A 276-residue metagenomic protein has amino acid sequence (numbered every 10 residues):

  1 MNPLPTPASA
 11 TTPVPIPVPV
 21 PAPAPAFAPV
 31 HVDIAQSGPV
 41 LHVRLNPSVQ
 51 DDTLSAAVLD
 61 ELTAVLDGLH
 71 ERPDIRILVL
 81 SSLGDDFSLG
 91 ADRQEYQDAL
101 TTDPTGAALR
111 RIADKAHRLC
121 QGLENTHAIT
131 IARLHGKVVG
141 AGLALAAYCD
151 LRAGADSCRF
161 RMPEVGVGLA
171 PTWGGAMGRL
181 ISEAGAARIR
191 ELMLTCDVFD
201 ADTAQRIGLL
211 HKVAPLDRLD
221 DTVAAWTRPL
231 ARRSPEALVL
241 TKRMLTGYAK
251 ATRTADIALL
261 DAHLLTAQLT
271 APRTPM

Functional and structural regions predicted by a protein language model:
M1-L83: Conserved CoA-thioester-binding segment of acyl-CoA-metabolizing enzymes
M1-P7, P13, P19-G38, C196 (+4 more regions): C-terminal alpha-helix plus adjacent terminal tail
V43, P47, L62, L80 (+5 more regions): Terminal peptide-recognition signature
S82-R118, G168, T252: Glycine- (often His-adjacent) and acidic-residue-rich active-site loop that binds/positions the CoA thioester
L119, L123, V139-M193, T222 (+1 more regions): CoA-thioester-processing core
A128-G136: A short, small-residue-rich loop immediately preceding and capping a beta-strand
L151, E191, T195-D197, T203 (+1 more regions): Well-ordered beta-strand positions
A153-G154, L210-T222: Short acidic-hydrophobic, aromatic-tinged amphipathic segments that line or gate anion-handling sites
